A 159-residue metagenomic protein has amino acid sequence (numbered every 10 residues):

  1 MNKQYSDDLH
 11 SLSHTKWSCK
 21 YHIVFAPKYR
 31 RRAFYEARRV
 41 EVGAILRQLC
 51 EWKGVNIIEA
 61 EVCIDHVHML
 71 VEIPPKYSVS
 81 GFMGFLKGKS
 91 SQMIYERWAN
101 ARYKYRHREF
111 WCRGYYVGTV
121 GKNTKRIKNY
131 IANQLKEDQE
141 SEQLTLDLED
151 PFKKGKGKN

Functional and structural regions predicted by a protein language model:
M1-N159: Basic nucleic-acid-binding interfaces
